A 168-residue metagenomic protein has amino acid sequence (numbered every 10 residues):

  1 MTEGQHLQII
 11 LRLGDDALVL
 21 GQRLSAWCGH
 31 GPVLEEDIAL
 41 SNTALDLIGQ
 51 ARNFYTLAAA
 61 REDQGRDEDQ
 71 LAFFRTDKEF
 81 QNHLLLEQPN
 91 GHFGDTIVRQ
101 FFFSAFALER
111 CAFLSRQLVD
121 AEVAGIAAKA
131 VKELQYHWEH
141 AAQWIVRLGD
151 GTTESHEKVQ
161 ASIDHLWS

Functional and structural regions predicted by a protein language model:
M1-Q8, F74-Q100, Q117, L148-S155: Acidic/His metal-coordination segments adjacent to aromatic residues that form catalytic metal sites in metalloenzymes
Q5-I10, G31-Q50, T96, A121-L134: Alpha-helical scaffold segments that form or flank carboxylate-/histidine-based iron centers
L11-D16, G65-F80: Acidic, low-complexity proline/glycine-rich segments
D16-L24, Q50, F54, F103-R110 (+2 more regions): Amphipathic, well-ordered alpha-helical segments in soluble domains
A26-I38, R61-E62, C111-K129, Q143-K158: Inter-helical turn/loop segments and adjacent helix faces that build the functional surface of alpha-helical bundle
A44-F74, A141-L148: Conserved alpha-helical segments that form or flank metal/cofactor-binding pockets of metalloenzymes
L84-H140: Internal, conserved structured core segments that host functional sites
H156-S168: Extended, helix-rich structural scaffolds rather than catalytic motifs
